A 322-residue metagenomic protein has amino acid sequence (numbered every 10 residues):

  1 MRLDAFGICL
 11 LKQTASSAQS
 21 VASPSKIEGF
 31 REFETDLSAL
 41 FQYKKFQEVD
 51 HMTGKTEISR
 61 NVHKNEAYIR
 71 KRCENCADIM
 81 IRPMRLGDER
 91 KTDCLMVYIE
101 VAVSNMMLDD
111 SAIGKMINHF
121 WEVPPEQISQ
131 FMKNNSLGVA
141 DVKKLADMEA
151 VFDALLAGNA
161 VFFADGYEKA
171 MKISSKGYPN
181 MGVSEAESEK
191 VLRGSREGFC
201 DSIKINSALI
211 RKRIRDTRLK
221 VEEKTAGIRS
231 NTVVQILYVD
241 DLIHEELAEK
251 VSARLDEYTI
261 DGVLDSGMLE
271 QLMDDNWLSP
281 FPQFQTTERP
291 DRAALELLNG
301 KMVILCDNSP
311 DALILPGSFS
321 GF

Functional and structural regions predicted by a protein language model:
R2-F322: Membrane-embedded alpha-helical signal segments
